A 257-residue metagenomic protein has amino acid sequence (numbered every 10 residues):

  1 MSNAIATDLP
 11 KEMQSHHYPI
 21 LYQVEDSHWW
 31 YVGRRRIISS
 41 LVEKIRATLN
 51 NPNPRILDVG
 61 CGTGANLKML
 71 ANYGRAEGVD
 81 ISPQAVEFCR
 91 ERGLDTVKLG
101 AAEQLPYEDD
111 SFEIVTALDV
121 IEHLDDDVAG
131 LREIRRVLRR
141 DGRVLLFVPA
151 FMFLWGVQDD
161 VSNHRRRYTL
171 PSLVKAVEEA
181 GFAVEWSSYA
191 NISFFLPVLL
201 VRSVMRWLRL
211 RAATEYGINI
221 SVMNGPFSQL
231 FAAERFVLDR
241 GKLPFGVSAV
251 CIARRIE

Functional and structural regions predicted by a protein language model:
M1-D110, I114-L118, A129-L131, Y216-S221 (+4 more regions): Conserved N-terminal segment of class I S-adenosyl-L-methionine
Q23, V144-R166, L170-E178: Short, glycine-/aromatic-enriched active-site segment of Class I SAM-dependent methyltransferases
L118-I121, F147: Residues lining the SAM
H123, D127: Di-metal (Zn2+ and/or Mg2+/Mn2+) metal-binding site signature of metallo-dependent hydrolases with the MBL/beta-CASP
V128-R143: A short glycine-rich, Lys/Arg-flanked "PGG" loop and its adjoining helix->strand segment in the class I
F182-I192: Conserved S-adenosyl-L-methionine
F194-S228: C-terminal helical/coil "lid" or tail adjacent to the Rossmann-like core of SAM-dependent
